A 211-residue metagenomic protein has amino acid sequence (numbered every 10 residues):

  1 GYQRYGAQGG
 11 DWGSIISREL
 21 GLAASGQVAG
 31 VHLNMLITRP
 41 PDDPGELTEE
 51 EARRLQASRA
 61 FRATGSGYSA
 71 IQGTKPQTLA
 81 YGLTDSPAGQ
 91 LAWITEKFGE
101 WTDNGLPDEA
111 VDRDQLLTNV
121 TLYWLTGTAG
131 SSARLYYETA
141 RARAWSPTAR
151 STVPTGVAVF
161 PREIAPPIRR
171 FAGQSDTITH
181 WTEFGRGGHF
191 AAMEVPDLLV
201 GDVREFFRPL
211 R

Functional and structural regions predicted by a protein language model:
Y2-R53: Conserved hydrolase catalytic core segment
R4-A7, F61, P76, A80: N-terminal hydrophobic or amphipathic segments with adjacent small-residue motifs that include Sec signal peptides
T38, R62-S66, R186-A192: Short C-terminal domain-edge/linker segments immediately following a structured domain
E46-P76, P147-R150, G173: The feature captures the conserved acid-bearing segment of alpha/beta-hydrolase catalytic domains
Q72-R211: C-terminal subdomain of alpha/beta-hydrolase-fold enzymes, centered on the catalytic histidine and its supporting
